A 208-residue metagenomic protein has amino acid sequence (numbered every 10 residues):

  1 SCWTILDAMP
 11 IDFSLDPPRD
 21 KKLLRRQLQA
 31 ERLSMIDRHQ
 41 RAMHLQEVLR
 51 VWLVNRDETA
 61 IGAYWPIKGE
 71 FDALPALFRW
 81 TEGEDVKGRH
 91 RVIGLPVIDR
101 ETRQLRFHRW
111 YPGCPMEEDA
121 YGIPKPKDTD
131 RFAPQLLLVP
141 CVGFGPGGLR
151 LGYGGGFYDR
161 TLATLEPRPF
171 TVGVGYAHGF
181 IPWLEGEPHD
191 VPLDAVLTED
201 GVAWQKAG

Functional and structural regions predicted by a protein language model:
C2-R19, L23, A30-L33, D128 (+3 more regions): Surface-exposed, charge/polar-rich loops and edge strands
W3, P10-A133: N-terminal active-site beta-alpha-beta segment that forms phosphate/nucleotide-binding and substrate-recognition loops
G62, D119, G155-G156, V174: Intrinsically disordered, low-complexity segments enriched in small/polar residues
P66-G69, V142-P146: Short glycine-rich anion-binding loops that position phosphate/pyrophosphate groups of nucleotides and phosphorylated
F78, Y153-Y158: Charged helix-capping and loop-helix junction motifs
P140-C141, G154: A short beta-strand-loop-alpha-helix capping motif that often carries His-Thr
